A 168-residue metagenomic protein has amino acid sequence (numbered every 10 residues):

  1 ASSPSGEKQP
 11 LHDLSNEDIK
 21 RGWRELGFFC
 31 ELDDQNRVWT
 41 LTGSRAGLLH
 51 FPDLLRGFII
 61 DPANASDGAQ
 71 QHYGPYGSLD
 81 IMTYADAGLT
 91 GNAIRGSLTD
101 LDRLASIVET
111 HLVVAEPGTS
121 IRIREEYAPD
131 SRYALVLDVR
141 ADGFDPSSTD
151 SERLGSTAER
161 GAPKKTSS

Functional and structural regions predicted by a protein language model:
A1-S168: Positively charged, low-complexity terminal tracts and the immediately adjacent first secondary-structure elements
